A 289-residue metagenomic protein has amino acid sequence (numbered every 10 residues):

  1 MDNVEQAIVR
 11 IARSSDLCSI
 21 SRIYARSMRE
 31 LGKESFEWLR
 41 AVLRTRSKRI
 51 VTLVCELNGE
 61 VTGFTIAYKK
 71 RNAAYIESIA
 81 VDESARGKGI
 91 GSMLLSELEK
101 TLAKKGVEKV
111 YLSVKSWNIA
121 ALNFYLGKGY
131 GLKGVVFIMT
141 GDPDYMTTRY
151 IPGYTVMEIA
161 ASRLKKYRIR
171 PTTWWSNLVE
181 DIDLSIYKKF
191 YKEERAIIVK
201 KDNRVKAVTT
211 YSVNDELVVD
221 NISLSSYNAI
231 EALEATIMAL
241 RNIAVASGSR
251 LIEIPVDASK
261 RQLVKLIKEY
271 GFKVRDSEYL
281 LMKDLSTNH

Functional and structural regions predicted by a protein language model:
L17-S21, M28-L57, V61-I66, W174-A196: Active-site rim helix/loop that mediates acceptor-substrate recognition in acyltransferases
V54, E60-Y68, Y75-A80, I198 (+1 more regions): Conserved beta-strand in the GNAT
Y68-E77, R86, S212-I222, V274-E278: A conserved beta-turn-beta hairpin within the catalytic core of GNAT-like acetyltransferases that forms part
V81, G87-K100, N123-G127, A229-N242: Conserved acetyl-CoA-binding loop-helix of GNAT-fold acetyltransferases
S92, S116-G134, A258-D276: Conserved active-site alpha-helix within GNAT-family acetyltransferase domains
L102-S113, A246-V256: Conserved GNAT acetyl-CoA-binding A-motif
Y111-V114, G131-D144, K273-L285: Conserved catalytic-core motifs of GNAT/GCN5-like acyltransferases
L132-E216: Amide-forming acyltransferase catalytic core, primarily the GNAT-like/NAT-type and related acyltransferase folds
